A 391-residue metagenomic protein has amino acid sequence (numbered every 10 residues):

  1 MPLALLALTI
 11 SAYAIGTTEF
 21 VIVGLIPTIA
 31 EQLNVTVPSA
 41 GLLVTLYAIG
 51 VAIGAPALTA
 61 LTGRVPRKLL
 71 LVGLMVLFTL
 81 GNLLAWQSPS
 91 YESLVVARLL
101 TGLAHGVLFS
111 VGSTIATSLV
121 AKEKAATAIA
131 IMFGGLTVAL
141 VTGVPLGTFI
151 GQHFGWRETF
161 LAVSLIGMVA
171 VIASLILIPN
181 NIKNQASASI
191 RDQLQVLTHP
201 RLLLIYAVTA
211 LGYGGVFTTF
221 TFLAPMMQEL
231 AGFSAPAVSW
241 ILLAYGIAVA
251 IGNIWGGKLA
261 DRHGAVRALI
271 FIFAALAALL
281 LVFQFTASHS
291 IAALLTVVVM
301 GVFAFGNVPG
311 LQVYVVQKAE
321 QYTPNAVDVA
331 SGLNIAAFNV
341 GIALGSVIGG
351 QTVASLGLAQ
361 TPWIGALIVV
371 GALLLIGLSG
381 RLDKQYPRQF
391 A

Functional and structural regions predicted by a protein language model:
L6-A7, L77-L84, P89-T101, I291-V299: Paired small-residue
N34, P66, Q87-S93, G232 (+1 more regions): Helix-breaking motifs and short loop linkers at transmembrane-helix boundaries and internal kinks in secondary membrane
I53-E92: Conserved MFS/SLC helix-loop-helix module at the cytosolic interface between two early adjacent transmembrane helices
A55-P66, G252-G264, V353: Helix-to-loop junctions at the C-terminal end of transmembrane segments in multipass secondary transporters
A97-L136: Cytoplasmic helix-loop-helix junction between adjacent transmembrane helices in 12-TM secondary transporters
L108-V120, G306-Y322: Intracellular juxtamembrane helix-capping segments at the cytosolic ends of symmetry-related transmembrane helices
S164-K183, I376-S379: C-terminal membrane-cytosol helix-exit motif in multi-pass small-molecule transporters
K318-L356: A late C-terminal transmembrane helix in Major Facilitator Superfamily
